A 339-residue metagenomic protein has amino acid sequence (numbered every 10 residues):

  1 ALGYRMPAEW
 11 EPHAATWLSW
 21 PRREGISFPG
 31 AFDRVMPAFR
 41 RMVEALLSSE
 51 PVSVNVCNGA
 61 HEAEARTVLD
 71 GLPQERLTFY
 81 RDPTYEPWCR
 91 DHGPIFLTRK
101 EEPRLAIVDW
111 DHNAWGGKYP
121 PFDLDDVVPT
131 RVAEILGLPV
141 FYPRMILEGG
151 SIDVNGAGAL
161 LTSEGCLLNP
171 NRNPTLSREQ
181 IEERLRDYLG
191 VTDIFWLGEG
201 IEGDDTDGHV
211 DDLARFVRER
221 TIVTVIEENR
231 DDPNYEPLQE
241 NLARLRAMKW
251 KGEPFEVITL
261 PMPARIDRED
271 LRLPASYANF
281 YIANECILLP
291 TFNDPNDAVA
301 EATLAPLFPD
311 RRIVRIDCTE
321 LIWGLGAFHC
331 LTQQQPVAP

Functional and structural regions predicted by a protein language model:
A1-P339: The feature marks the mature, well-folded catalytic cores of soluble enzymes
